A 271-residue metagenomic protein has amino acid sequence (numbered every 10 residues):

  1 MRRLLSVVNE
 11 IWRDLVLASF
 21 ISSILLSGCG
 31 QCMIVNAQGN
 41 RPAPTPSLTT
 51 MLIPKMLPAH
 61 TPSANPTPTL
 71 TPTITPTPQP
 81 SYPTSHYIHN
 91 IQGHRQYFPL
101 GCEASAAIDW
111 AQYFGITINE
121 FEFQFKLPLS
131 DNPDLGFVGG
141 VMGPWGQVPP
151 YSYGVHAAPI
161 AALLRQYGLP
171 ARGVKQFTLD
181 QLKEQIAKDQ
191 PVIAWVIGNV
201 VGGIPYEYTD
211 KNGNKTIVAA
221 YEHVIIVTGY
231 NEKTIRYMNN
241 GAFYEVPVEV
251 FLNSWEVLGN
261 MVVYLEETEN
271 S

Functional and structural regions predicted by a protein language model:
M1-R2: N-terminal targeting leaders characterized by basic, low-complexity, disordered sequences that direct proteins
V7-M33: Sec-dependent N-terminal signal peptides of Gram-positive bacterial secreted proteins and lipoproteins
L25-P159, G198-V200, I204-T209, K215-V218 (+1 more regions): Active-site-adjacent structural segments surrounding the nucleophilic cysteine of cysteine proteases and isopeptidases
G101, R172-G173, V192-V196, I226 (+1 more regions): Structural recognition of the beta-strand scaffold that forms the well-ordered cores of secreted hydrolase catalytic
P144-L179, Q185-A187: Mid-length scaffold segments of soluble, non-membrane domains
Y167-P170, K188-I193, N231-K233: Loop/turn elements at helix/coil->beta-strand transitions in domains of secreted/extracellular proteins
L182-K183, G203: Flexible, surface-exposed loop/gating regions in the mature catalytic domains of secreted/periplasmic hydrolases
G202, Y206-A219, V224-S271: Noncatalytic regulatory segments and standalone regulatory/sensor domains
